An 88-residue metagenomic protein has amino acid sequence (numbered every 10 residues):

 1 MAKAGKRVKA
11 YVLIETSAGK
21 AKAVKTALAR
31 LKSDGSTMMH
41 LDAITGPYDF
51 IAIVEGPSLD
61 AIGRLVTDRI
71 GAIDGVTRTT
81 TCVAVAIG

Functional and structural regions predicted by a protein language model:
M1-G88: A compositional/biophysical signature of low hydrophobicity enriched in polar/charged and small residues
